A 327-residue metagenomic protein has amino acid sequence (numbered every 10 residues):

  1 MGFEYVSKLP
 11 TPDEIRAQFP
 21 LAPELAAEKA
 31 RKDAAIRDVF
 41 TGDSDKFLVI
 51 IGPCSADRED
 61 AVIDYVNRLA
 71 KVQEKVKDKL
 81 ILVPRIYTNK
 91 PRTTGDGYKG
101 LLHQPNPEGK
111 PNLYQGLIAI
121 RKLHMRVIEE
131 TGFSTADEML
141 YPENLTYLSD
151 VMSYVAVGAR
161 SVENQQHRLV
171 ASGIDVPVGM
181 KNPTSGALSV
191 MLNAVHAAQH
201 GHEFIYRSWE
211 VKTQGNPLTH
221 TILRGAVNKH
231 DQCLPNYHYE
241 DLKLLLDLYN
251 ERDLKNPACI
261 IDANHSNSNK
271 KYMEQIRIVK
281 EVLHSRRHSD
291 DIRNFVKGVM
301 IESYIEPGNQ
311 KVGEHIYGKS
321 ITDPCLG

Functional and structural regions predicted by a protein language model:
M1-T41: N- or domain-start disorder-to-order transition segments that initiate the globular core
S7, V66, K79-L244, H265-E281 (+2 more regions): Active-site-facing alpha/beta catalytic cores
L25-V39, V72-V83, N89, I120: N-terminal beta-rich core of secreted/periplasmic extracellular enzymes
F40-D43, A70-K77, M125-E130, T213 (+2 more regions): Acidic (Asp/Glu)-rich catalytic clusters
S44-I50: Short, contiguous, helix-prone interaction/anchoring segments in small proteins
G52, I261, G327: Conserved, mostly hydrophobic/aromatic
C54, R58-D60, Y65-L69: Zymogen propeptides
I260, S268-N269, G308, I316-C325: C-terminal functional extensions of proteins
